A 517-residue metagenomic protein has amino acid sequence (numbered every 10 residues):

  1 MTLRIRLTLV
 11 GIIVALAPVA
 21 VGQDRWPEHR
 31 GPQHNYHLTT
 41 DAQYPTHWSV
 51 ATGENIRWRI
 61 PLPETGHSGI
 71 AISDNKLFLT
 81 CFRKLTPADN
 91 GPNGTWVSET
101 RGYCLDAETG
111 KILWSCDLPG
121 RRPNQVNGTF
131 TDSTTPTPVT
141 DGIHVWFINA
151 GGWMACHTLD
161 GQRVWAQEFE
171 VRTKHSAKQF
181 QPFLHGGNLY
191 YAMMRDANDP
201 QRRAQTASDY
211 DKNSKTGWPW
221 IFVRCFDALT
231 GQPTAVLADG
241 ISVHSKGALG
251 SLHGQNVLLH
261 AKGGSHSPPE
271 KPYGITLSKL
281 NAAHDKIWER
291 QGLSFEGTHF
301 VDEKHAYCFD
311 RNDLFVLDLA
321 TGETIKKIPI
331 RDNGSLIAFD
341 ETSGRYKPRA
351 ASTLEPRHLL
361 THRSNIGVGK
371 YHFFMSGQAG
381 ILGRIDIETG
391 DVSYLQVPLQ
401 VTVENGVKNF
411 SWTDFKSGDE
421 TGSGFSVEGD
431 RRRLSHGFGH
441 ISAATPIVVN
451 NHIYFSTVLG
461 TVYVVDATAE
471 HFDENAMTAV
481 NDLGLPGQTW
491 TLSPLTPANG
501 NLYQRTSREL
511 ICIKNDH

Functional and structural regions predicted by a protein language model:
M1-I5: N-terminal secretory signal peptides that target proteins for export/translocation
R6-A17: Bacterial N-terminal signal peptides
G22-H517: Noncatalytic, solvent-exposed loop/strand surfaces of beta-propeller-type extracellular/periplasmic domains
